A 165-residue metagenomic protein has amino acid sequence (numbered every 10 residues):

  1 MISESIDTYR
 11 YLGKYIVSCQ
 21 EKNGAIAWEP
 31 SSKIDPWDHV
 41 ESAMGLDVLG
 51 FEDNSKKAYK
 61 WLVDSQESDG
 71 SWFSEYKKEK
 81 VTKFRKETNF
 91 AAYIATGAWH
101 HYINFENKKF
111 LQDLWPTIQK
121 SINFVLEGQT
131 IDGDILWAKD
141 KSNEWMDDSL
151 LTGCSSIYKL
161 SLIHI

Functional and structural regions predicted by a protein language model:
M1-W37, V48-W72, Y76, V125-D132: Low-complexity, Ser/Thr/Pro/Gly-enriched N-terminal "stalk/linker" regions
I2-E4, R10-Y11, S32, Q112-P116 (+2 more regions): Extended ligand-binding clefts on enzyme/binding-domain cores
N23-E41, L49, S71-Y93, G97 (+1 more regions): Carbohydrate-binding/catalytic loop surfaces
H39-V40, Y158-S161: Residue-level signal for cytosolic alpha-helical hairpin/rod architecture
G50-I122, L126-Q129: Helix-terminus loop motifs that line ligand-binding clefts
I163-I165: Conserved small/polar residues in nucleotide/adenosyl-binding loops
